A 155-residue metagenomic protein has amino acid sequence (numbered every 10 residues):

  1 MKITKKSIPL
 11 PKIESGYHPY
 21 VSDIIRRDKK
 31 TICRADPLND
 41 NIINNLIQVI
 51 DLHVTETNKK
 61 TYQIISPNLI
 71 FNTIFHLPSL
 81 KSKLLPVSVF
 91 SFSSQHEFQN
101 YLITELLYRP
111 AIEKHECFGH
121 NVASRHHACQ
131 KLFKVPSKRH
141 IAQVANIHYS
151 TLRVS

Functional and structural regions predicted by a protein language model:
M1-K83: Short, charged/polar connector segments at secondary-structure boundaries
K81-A145: Amphipathic, charge-rich alpha-helical segments that serve as recognition/docking helices
T151-R153: Helix-turn-helix DNA-binding helix
